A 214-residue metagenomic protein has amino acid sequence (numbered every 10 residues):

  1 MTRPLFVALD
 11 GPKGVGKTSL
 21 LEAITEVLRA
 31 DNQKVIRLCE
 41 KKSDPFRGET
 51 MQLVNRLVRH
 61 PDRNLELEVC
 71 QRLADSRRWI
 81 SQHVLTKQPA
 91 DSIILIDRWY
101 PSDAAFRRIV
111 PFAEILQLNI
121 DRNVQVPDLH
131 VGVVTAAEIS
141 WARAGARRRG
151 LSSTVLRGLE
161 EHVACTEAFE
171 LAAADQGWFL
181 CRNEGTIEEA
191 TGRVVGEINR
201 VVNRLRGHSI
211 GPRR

Functional and structural regions predicted by a protein language model:
L9: Hydrophobic anchor at the beta1->P-loop junction of P-loop NTPases
P12: P-loop (Walker A) phosphate-binding loop of NTP-binding proteins
V15: ATP-binding Walker
T18: Walker A/P-loop
A23-T25, A142-R214: NTP-dependent small-molecule kinase module
E26-I36: Post-Walker A helix-loop "phosphate-sensing" segment adjacent to the P-loop in P-loop NTPases
E40-E114: ATP-dependent small-molecule kinase phosphotransfer cores that center on conserved nucleotide phosphate-binding segments
D103-A168: A glycine- and Lys/Arg-enriched "phosphate-lid" helix/loop adjacent to the NTP-binding pocket of small-molecule kinases
